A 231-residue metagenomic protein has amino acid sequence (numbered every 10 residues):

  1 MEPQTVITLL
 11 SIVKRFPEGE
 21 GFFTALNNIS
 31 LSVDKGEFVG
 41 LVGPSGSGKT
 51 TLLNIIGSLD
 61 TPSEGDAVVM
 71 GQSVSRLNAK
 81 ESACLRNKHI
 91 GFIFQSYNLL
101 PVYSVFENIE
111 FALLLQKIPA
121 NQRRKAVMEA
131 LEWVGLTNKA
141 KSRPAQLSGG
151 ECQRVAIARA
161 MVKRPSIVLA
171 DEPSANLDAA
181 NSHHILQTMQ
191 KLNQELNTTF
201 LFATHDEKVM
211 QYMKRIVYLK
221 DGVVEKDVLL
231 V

Functional and structural regions predicted by a protein language model:
M1-P3: Short, low-complexity, intrinsically disordered N-terminal peptides in bacterial proteins
T5-Y212, I216-L219: ABC family nucleotide-binding domain
I216-V228: H-loop (His-switch) and adjacent beta-strand-loop-beta switch element of ABC-type ATPase nucleotide-binding domains
